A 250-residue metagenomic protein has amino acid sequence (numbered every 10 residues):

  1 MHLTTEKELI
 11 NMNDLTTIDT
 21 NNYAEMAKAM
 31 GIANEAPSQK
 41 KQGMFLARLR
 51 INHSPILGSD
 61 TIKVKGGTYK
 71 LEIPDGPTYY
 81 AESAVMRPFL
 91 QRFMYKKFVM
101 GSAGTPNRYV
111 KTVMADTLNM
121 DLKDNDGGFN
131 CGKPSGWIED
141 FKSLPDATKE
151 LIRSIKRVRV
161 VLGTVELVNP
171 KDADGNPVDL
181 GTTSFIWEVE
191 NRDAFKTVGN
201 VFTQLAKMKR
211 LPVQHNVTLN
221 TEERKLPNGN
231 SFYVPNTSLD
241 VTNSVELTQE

Functional and structural regions predicted by a protein language model:
H2-P177, L226-S244: OB-fold ssDNA-binding interfaces and closely related basic DNA-contact patches used across DNA replication/repair
R157-S238: Extended serine/threonine-enriched, polar tracts that run as long, contiguous segments within proteins
S244-E250: Extended, charge-rich, solvent-exposed interface segments
